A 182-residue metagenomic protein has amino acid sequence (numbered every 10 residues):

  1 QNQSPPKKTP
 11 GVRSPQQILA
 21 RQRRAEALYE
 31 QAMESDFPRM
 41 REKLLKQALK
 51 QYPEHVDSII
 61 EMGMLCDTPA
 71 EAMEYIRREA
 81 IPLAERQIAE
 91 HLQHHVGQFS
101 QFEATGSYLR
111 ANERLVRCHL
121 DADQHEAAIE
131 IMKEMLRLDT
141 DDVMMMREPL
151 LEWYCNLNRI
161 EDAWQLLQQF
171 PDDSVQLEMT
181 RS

Functional and structural regions predicted by a protein language model:
Q1-L19, K43-Q51, H55, M64-P82 (+1 more regions): Long, contiguous interaction/recruitment modules in multidomain scaffold/adaptor proteins
S4-E26, V96-L109: TPR-adjacent "capping" and linker segments in tetratricopeptide-repeat scaffold/adaptor proteins
I18-Q51, E113-D121: Alpha-helical segment of the N-proximal tetratricopeptide repeat
Y29-A32, M62-M64, V116, L150-L151 (+1 more regions): Conserved small-residue packing positions in alpha-helical repeats and bundles
S35-P38, M62, C66-P69, A122 (+1 more regions): Structural motif corresponding to the intra-repeat A-B loop/turn of tetratricopeptide repeats
R41, A72-M73, A128, A163: Single-residue signature of alpha-solenoid repeat helices
D57-I59: Short, charge-rich amphipathic alpha-helices with coiled-coil/heptad character
R78-R181: Eukaryote-skewed repeat-based solenoidal scaffolds used as protein-protein interaction platforms, primarily
